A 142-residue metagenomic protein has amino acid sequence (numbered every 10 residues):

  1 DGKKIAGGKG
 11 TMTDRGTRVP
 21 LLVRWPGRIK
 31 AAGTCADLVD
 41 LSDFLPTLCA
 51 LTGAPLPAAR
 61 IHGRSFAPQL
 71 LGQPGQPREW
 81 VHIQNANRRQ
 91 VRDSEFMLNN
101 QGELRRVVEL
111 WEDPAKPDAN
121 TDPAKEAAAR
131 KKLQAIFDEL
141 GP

Functional and structural regions predicted by a protein language model:
D1-M12, I29-K30, D37, S42-L45 (+3 more regions): C-terminal cap/loop subdomain of S1 sulfatases and analogous C-terminal strand-loop tails that border
K4, L21, T34, S65 (+1 more regions): Conserved beta-strand positions that form and line the central face of beta-propeller blades
R15: Ligand-binding/active-site lining segments
L22-A31: The feature captures the short pre-catalytic strand/loop hairpin that immediately precedes and shapes the active-site
K116, A124-K125, A129: C-terminal structured subdomain/cap of oxidoreductase catalytic cores
